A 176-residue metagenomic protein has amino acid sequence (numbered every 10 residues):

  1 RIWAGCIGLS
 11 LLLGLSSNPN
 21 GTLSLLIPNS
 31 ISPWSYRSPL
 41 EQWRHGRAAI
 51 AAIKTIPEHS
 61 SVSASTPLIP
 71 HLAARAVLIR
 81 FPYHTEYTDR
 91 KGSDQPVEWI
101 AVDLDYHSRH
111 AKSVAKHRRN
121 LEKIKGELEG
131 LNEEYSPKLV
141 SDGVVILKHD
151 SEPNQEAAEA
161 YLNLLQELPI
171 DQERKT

Functional and structural regions predicted by a protein language model:
R1-L26: Signature aromatic-anchored transmembrane alpha helix within multi-pass, membrane-resident enzymes that catalyze glycan
N29-H71, A76-T176: C-terminal luminal/periplasmic domains and tails of membrane-associated envelope-modifying transferases
